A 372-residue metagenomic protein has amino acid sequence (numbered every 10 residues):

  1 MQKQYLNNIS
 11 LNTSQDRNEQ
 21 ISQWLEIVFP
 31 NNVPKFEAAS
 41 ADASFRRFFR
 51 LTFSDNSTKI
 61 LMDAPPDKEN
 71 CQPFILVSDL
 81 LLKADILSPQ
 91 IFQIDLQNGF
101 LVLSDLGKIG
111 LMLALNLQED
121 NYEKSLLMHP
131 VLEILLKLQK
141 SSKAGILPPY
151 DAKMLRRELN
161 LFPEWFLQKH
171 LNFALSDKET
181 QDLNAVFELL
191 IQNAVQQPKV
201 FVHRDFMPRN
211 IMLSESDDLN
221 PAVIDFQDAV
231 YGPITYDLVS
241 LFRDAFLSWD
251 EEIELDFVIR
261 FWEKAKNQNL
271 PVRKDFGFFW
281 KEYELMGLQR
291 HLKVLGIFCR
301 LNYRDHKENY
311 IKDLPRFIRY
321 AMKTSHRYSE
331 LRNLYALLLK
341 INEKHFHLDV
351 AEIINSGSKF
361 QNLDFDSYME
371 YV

Functional and structural regions predicted by a protein language model:
M1-F100, V200, S214-N220, L339-V372: Conserved NTP-binding catalytic cores of kinases and kinase-like/nucleotidyltransferase enzymes across multiple kinase
I21, E26-I27, K143-P148, E158-F201 (+2 more regions): An alpha-helical support segment within catalytic cores of ATP-dependent transferases
F45-T52, L61, L138, E188-L238 (+1 more regions): Active-site acidic catalytic loop and adjacent metal/ATP-binding pocket of ATP-dependent phosphoryl transfer enzymes
F49-L155, L161, L167, L171 (+2 more regions): ATP-binding pocket architecture of kinase catalytic cores
L127, H203, Q227-I234, W280-L288: Secondary-structure capping and boundary motifs in well-ordered enzyme cores
P163-H170, I234-P271, L285-D305, F317-S325: Active-site activation/catalytic loop segments of kinase-like enzymes and analogous catalytic loops in related
V272-K281: Histidine/acidic-rich helix-loop-helix segments that form or flank divalent-metal centers in metalloenzyme catalytic
G296-V372: ATP/Mg2+ or Mg2+-diphosphate-binding catalytic cores that bind nucleotide phosphates or diphosphates via glycine-rich
